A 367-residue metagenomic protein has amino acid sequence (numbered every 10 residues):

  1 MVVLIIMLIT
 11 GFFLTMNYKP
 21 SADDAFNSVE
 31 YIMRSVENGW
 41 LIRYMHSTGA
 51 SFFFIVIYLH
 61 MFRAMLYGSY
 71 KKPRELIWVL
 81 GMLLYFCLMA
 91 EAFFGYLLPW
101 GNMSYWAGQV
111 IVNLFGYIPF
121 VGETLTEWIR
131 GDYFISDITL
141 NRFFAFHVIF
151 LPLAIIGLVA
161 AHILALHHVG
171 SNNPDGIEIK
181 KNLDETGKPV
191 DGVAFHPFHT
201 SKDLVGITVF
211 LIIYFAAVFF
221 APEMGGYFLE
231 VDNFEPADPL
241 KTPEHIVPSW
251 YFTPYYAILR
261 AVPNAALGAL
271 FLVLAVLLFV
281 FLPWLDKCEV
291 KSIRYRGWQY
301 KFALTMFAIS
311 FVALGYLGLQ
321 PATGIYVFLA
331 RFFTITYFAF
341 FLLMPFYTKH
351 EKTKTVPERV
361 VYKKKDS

Functional and structural regions predicted by a protein language model:
M1-S367: Membrane-embedded and interfacial regions of multi-pass energy-transducing membrane proteins
